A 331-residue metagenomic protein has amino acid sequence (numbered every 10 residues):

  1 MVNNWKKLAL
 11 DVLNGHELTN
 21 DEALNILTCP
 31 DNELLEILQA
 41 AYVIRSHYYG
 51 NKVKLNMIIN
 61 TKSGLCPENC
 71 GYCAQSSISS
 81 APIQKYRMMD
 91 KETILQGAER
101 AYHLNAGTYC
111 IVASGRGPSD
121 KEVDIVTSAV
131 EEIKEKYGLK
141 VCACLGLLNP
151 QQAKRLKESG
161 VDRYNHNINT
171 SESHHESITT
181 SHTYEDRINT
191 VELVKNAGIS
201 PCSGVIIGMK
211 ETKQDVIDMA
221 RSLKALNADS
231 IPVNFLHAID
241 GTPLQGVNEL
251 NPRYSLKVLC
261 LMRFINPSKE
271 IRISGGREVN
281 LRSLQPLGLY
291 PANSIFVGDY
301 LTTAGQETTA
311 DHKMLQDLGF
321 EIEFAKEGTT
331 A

Functional and structural regions predicted by a protein language model:
M1-N32, K224-A331: Auxiliary Fe-S-binding modules of radical SAM enzymes
G15, A41, C70, I111 (+5 more regions): Conserved, mostly hydrophobic/aromatic
E36-I78, M89-C110: N-terminal pre-triad scaffold of radical SAM enzymes
L38, P67, V123-V126, K213-I217 (+2 more regions): Conserved strand-to-helix beginnings and helix N-cap segments that scaffold or border functional pockets
Y42-V43, E131, C260, P286: Active-site phosphate/pyrophosphate- and oxyanion-stabilizing loops and adjacent acidic/basic residues in soluble
V53-M57, Y109, V141-A143, Y164-H166 (+4 more regions): Hydrophobic faces of well-ordered beta-strands that scaffold small-molecule active sites in alpha/beta enzyme cores
I58, L145, T183, V205-G208 (+4 more regions): Glycine- and other small-residue-rich loops at beta-strand/loop junctions that grip anionic moieties
I78-G204, M209, K213-I217, S222-L226: Conserved Radical SAM active-site core
